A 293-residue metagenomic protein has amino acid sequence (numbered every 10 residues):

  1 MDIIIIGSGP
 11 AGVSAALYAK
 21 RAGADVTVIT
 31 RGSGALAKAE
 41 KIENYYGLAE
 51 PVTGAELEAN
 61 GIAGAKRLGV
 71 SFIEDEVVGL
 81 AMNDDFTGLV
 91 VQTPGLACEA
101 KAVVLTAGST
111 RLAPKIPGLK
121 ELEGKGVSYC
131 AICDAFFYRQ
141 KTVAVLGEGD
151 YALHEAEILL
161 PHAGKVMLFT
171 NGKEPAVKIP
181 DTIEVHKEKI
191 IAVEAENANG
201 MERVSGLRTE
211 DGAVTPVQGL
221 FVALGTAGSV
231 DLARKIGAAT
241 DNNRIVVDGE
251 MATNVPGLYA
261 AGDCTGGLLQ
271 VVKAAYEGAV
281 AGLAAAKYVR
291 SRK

Functional and structural regions predicted by a protein language model:
I3-A59, T142-E174: Beta1-alpha1 glycine-rich phosphate/pyrophosphate-binding loop at the start of Rossmann-like nucleotide-binding domains
A16-L17, L153-E157, C264-K293: A conserved FAD-binding loop/helix module that cradles the flavin
K38-A39, K115-K120, F136-Y138, P175-T182: Short loop/helix-cap segments at secondary-structure boundaries that form the rim of catalytic
I62-Q92, C98-A100, P161-V246, R290-K293: A Rossmann-like FAD-binding core segment of flavoenzymes
F72-Q140, L146-E148: Glycine/small-residue-rich loop that forms an oxyanion/phosphate-binding "nest" at active or ligand-binding sites
K115, E121-F137, L224-L269, V280 (+1 more regions): FAD-site-proximal beta/loop scaffold in flavoenzymes
